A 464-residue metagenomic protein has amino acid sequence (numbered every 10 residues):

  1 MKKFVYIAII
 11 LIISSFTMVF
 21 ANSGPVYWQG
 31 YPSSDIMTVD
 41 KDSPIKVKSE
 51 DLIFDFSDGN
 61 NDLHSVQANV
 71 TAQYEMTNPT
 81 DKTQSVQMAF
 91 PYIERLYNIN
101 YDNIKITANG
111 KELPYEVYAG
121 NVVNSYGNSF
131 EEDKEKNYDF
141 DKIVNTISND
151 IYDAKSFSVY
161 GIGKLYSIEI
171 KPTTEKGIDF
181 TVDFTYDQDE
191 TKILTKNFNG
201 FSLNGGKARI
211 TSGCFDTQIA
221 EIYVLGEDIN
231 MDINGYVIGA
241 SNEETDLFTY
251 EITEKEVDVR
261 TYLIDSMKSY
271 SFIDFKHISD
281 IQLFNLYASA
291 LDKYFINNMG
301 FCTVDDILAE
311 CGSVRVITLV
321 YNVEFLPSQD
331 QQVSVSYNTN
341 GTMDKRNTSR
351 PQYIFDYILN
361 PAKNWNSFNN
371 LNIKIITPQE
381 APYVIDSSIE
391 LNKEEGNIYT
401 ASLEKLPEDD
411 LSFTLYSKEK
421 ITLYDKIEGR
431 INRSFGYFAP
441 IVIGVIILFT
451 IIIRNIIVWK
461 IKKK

Functional and structural regions predicted by a protein language model:
I7-S15: Bacterial N-terminal signal peptides
F20-P91: Early extracytoplasmic/domain-onset interaction patches
I53, Y97-N149, F198, A208-G213 (+4 more regions): Solvent-exposed beta-strand/loop surfaces of large extracellular or lumenal domains
P79-Q84, R95-N98, D102-K105, G120-N121 (+2 more regions): Surface-exposed, acidic/Ser/Thr-rich flexible loop segments
S125-E254: Non-catalytic, alpha-helical, charged scaffold/linker segments that couple or flank catalytic or architectural cores
I389-L423: Extended, hydrophilic extramembrane loops/domains of integral membrane proteins
Y424-V445: Juxtamembrane/start-of-transmembrane alpha-helix segments at the extracytoplasmic/lumenal side of membrane anchors
V445-W459: Alpha-helical transmembrane segments
